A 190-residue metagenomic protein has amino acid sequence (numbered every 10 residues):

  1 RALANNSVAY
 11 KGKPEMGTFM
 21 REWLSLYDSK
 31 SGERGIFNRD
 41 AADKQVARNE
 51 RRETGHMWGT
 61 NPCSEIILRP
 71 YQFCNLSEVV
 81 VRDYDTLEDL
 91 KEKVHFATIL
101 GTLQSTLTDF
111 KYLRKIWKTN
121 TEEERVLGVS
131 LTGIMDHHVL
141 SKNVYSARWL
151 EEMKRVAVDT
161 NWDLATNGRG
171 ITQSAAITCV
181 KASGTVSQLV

Functional and structural regions predicted by a protein language model:
R1-P14, L107-K118, E122, G133-A182: Internal maturation/activation junctions in enzymes
R1-R39: Polar, glycine-rich mid-to-C-terminal structural blocks that act as macromolecule-binding/assembly scaffolds
F19-E22, Q72, K93, V126-G133 (+2 more regions): General structural feature for long, well-ordered alpha-helical segments within catalytic domains of soluble enzymes
F19-R21, T60, G170-Q173: Short solvent-exposed loop/turn micro-motifs enriched in small/polar/acidic residues
L26, A175-V190: Active-site and channel-lining beta-strand-loop segments that bind or position nucleotide-derived/phosphorylated
D28-S141: Function-dense linear segments that define catalytic or interfacial modules in macromolecule-processing proteins
E33, Y71-F73, T172-A175, S183-T185: Active-site lining segments that contact anionic ligands and/or coordinate catalytic metals
